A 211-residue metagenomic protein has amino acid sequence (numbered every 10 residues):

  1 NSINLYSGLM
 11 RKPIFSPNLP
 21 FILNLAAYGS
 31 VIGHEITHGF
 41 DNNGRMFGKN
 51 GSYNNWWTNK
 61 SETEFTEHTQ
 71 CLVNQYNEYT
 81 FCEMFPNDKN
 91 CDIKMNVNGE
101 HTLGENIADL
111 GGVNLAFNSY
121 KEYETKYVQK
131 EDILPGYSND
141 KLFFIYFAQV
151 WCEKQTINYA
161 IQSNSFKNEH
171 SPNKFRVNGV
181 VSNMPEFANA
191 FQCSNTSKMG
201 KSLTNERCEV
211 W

Functional and structural regions predicted by a protein language model:
N1-A27, H38-W211: Zinc-dependent metallohydrolase catalytic domains
